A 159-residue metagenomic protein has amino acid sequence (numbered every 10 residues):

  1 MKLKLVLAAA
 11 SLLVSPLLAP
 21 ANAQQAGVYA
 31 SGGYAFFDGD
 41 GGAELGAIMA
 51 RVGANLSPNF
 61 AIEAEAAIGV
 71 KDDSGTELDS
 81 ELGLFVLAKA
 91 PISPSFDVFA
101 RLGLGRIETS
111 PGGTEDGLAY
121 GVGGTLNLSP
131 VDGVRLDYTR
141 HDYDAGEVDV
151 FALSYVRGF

Functional and structural regions predicted by a protein language model:
M1-G27: Cleavable N-terminal export/targeting peptides
A19-I62, A66-V70, A88, V98 (+2 more regions): Short glycine/proline- and aromatic-enriched beta-strand/turn motifs that initiate or cap beta-hairpins
A26, E44-I48, T76-L82, T114-Y120 (+1 more regions): Residues that define the transmembrane beta-barrel architecture of outer-membrane proteins
G27-Y29, Y120-N127, V148-F159: Outer-membrane beta-barrel "beta-signal"
F37-A43, D72-E77, T109-G113, H141-D144: Outer-membrane beta-barrel domain signature
L56, F60, I92-F96, L128-D132: Secondary-structure transition into beta-strands, especially the periplasmic turns and strand N-termini that construct
G69-F99: Helix-adjacent hinge/juxtasegments
P91, S95-L118: Mid-chain, well-packed structural core segment of small domains
